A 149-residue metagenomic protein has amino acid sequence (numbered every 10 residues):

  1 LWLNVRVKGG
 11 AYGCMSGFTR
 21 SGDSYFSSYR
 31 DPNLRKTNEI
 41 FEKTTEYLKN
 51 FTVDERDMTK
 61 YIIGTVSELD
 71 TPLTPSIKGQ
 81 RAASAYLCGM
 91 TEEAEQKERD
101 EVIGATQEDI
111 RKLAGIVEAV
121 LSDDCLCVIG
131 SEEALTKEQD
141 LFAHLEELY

Functional and structural regions predicted by a protein language model:
L1-E39, D100-V120, A143-Y149: Non-catalytic beta-strand/loop surface segments
V5, T45-Y47, E98: Bulky hydrophobic/aromatic packing residues
S16-L73, E147: M16/insulysin-pitrilysin zinc metalloprotease superfamily fold
I62, V66-Y149: C-terminal regions of mature proteins
